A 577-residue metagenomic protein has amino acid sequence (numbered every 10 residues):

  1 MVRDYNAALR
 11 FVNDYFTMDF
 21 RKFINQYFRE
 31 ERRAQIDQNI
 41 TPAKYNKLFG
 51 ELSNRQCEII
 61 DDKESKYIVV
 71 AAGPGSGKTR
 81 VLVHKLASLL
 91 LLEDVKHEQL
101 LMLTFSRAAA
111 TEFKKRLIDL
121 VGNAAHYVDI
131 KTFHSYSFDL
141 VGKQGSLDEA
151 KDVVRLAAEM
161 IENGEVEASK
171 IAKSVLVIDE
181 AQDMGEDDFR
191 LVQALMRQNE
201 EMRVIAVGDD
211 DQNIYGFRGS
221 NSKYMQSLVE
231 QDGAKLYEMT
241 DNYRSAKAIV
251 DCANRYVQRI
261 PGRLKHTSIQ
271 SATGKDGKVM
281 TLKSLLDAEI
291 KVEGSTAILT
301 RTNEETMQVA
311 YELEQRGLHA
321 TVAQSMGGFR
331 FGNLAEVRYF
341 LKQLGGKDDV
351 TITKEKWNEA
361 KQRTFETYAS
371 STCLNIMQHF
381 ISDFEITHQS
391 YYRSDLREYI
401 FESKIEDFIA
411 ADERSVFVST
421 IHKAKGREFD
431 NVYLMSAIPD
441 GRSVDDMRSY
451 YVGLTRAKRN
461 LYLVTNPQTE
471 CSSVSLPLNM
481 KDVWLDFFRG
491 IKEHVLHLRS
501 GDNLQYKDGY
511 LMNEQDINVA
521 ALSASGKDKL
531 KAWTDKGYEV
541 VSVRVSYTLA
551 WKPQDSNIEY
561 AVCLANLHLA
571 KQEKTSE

Functional and structural regions predicted by a protein language model:
M1-G145: P-loop NTPase Walker
E51-Y67, H84, D129-S174, M184-L195 (+2 more regions): Conserved helicase/translocase P-loop NTPase motor core
P74-T79, H84, R107, V175 (+6 more regions): Conserved helicase motor core of SF1/SF2 NTP-dependent helicases
M102, I130, R203-D209, Y462-L463: Structural recognition of the conserved hydrophobic beta-strand(s) that form the central parallel beta-sheet of P-loop
R107, K247-V250, L299-S449, L454-Y462 (+2 more regions): Core RecA-like ATPase module of SF1/SF2 helicases and allied nucleic-acid translocases
R155-N163, A320-K356, K536-K574: Charge-dense polyanion-binding interfaces
T281-G294: Conserved interdomain hinge at the start of the Helicase C-terminal
Q468-E577: Conserved active-site motif detector
